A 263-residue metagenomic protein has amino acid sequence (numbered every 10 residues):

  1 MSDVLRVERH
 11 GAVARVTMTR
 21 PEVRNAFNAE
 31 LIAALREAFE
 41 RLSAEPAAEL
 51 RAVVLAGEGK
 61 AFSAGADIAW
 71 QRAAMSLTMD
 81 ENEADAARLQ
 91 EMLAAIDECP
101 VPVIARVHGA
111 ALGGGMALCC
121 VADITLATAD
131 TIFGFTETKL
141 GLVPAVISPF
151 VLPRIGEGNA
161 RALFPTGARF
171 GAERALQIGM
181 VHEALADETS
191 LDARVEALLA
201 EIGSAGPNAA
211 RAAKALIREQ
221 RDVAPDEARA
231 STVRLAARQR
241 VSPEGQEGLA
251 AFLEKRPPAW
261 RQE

Functional and structural regions predicted by a protein language model:
M1-A14, G167-E173, T189, A193 (+1 more regions): C-terminal alpha-helix plus adjacent terminal tail
M1-E58, A94, D192: Conserved CoA-thioester-binding segment of acyl-CoA-metabolizing enzymes
V16, R20, L35, L55 (+6 more regions): Terminal peptide-recognition signature
T19, N25, G65-D67, G109 (+2 more regions): Conserved phosphate-binding and hydrolysis motifs of nucleotide-dependent enzymes
G57-A95, A111, A224: Glycine- (often His-adjacent) and acidic-residue-rich active-site loop that binds/positions the CoA thioester
R88-M92, V146-I147, N159, A212 (+2 more regions): Hydrophobic alpha-helical segments typical of transmembrane helices and their membrane-interface/capping positions
A94-P207, S242, A250, R256: Crotonase-fold acyl-CoA enzyme core
